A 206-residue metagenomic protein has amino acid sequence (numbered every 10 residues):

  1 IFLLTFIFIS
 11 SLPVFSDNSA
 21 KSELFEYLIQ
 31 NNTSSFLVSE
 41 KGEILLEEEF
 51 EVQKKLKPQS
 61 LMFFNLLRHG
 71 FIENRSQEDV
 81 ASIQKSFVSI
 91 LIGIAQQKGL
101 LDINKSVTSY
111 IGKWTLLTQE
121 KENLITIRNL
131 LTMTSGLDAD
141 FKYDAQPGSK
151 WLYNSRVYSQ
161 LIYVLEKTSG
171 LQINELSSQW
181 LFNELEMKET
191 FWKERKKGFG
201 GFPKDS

Functional and structural regions predicted by a protein language model:
I9-S11: N-terminal signal peptide c-region/cleavage motif recognized by signal peptidases
V14-S16: Boundary at the C-terminal end of the N-terminal hydrophobic targeting segment
N18-E26: Short, basic/aromatic recognition patches
Y27-F71: A short, well-structured edge-of-sheet supersecondary motif
G42, L61-G70, S76-I103, L161-E166: Active-site SXXK
H69, D79-S82, Q97-L137, T168-S206: Active-site helix/loop module of the DD-peptidase/beta-lactamase fold, centered on the serine-lysine SxxK catalytic
D144-Y153, G200-S206: Solvent-exposed loop and edge beta-strand segments that line ligand/cofactor-binding and catalytic clefts
V157-V164, K204-S206: Active-site-proximal alpha-helical segments within enzyme catalytic domains
